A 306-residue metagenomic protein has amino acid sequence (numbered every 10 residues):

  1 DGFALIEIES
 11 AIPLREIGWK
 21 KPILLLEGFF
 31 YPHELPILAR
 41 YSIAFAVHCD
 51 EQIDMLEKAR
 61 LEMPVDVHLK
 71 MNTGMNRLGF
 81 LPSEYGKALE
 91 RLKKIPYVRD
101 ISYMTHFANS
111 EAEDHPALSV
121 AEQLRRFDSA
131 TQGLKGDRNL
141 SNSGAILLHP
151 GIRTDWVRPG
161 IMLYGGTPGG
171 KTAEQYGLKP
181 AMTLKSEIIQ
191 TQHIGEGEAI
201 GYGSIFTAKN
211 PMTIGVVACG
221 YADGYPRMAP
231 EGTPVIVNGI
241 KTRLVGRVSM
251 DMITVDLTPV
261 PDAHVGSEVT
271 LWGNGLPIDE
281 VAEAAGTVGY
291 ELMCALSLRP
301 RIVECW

Functional and structural regions predicted by a protein language model:
D1-I43, V47-L56, L148: N-terminal active-site wall of soluble small-molecule enzyme domains
G2, K21-P22, S102, D137 (+2 more regions): Residues at the N-termini of beta-strands
E7-I8, G28, H48-D50, M71-T73 (+10 more regions): Fold-independent oxyanion-binding glycine-rich loops and adjacent beta-strand/coil segments at enzyme active sites
I12-G18, G169, A173-L178, G289: C-terminal helical cap(s) of enzyme catalytic domains, especially alpha/beta-barrels
E27, D100, I188, L244-V245: A structural signal for short, hydrophobic beta-strand segments that form beta-sheets in beta-rich/all-beta domains
I53-D66, T73-E187, T191-G195, P259: Active-site loop/helix belt of alpha/beta enzymes
T191-W306: C-terminal accessory subdomain/extension
